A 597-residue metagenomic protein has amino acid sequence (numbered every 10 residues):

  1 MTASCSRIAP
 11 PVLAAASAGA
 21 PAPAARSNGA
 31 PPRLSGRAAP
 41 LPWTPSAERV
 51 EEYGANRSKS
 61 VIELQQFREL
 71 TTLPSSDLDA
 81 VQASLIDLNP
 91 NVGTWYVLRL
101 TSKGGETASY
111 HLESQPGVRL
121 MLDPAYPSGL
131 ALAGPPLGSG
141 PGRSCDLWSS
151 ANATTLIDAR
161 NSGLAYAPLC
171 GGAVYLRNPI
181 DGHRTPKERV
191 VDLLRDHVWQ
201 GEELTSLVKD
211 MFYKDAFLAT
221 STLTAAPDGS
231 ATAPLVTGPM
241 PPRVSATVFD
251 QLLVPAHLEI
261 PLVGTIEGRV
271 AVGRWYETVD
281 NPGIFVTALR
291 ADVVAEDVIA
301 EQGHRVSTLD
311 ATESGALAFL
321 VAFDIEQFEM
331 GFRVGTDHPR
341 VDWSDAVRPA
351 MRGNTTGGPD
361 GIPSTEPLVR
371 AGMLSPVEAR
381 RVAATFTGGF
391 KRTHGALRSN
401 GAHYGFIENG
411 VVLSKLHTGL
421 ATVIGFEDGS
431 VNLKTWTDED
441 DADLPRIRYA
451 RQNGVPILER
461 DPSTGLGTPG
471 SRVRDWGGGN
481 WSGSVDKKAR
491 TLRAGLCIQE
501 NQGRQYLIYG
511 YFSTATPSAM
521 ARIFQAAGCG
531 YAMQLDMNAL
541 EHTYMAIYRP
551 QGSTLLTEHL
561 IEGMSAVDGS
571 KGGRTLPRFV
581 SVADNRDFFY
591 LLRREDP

Functional and structural regions predicted by a protein language model:
C5-I8, A24-V412: Zymogen propeptides
S17-P21: Intrinsically disordered, low-complexity serine/threonine-rich repeat tracts
L320-A322, T422, G495, F588: Conserved hydrophobic/aromatic beta-strand scaffold that supports enzyme active sites
V334-S513, P517-Q525: Aspartyl protease catalytic domain
K391, N538-L540: Catalytic metal-binding/acid-base residues of hydrolase active sites
E408-N409, L413, W481-G530, H542-P597: Conserved, well-ordered active-site substructure
A532-L535: Active-site neighborhood of phospho(di)ester-bond hydrolases with catalytic His/Asp-centered motifs
